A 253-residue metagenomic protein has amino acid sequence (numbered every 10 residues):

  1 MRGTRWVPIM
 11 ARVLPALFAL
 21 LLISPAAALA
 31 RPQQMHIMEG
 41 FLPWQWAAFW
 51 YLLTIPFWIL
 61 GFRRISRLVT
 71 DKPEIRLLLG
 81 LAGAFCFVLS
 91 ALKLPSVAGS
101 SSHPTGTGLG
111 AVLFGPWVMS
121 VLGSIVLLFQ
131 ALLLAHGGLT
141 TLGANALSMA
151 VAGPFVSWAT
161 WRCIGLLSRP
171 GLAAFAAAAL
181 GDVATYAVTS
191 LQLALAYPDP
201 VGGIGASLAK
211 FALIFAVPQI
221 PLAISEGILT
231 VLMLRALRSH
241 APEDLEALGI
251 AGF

Functional and structural regions predicted by a protein language model:
M1-A30: N-terminal secretory/membrane targeting signals
S24-A30, S190-G202: Membrane-helix interface motif
A30-W44, A48-L109: Hydrophobic transmembrane alpha-helices
A48, R76-L81, S120-S124, L147 (+2 more regions): Hydrophobic alpha-helical transmembrane segments
W50-I59, A150-T160, I224-R235: Hydrophobic cores of alpha-helical transmembrane segments in multi-pass inner/ER membrane proteins, independent
S90-P154: Alpha-helical membrane segments and adjacent membrane-interface helices in multi-pass membrane proteins
S148-S190: Short helix-perturbing small/polar motifs within transmembrane alpha-helices
A173-V183, G202-F253: C-terminal transmembrane helix-loop-helix hairpin of multi-pass membrane proteins
